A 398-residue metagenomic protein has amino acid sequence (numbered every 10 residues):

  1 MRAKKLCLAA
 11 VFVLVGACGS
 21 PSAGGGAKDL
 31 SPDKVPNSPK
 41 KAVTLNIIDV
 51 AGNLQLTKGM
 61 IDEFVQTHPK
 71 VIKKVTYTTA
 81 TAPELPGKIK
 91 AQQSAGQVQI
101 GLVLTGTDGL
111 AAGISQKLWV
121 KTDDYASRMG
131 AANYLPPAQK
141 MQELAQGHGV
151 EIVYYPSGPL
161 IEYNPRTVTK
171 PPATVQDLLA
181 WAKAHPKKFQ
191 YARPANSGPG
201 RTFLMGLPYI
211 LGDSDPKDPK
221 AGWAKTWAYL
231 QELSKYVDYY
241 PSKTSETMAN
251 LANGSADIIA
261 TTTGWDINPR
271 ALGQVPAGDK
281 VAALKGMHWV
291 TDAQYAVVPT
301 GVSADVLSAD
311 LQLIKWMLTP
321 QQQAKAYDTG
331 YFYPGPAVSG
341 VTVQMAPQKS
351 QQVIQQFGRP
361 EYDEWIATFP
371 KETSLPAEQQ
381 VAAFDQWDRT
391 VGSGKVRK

Functional and structural regions predicted by a protein language model:
M1-T44, V396-K398: Short, low-complexity disordered leader/linker segments with a strong preference for bacterial N-terminal type II
D29-A111: Early extracytoplasmic/lumenal segment of secretory-pathway proteins
V50-G59, A82-P83, Q99, T105-E246 (+1 more regions): Extracytoplasmic ligand-binding site segments that recognize negatively charged/polar headgroups
L56, K187-A192, N196, W316-V341: Periplasmic-binding protein-like
L110-A112, I258-G278: A ligand-binding cleft/hinge motif common to bilobed small-molecule-binding domains
L160-T167, P208-I210, D292-V306, K325-T329: A bilobed periplasmic-binding-protein/Venus flytrap-type ligand-binding module shared by bacterial periplasmic
W227-L233, P241, P276-T300: Periplasmic-binding protein-like
A326-K398: C-terminal capping/gating helix-and-loop segments adjacent to ligand/active sites or protein-protein/ligand interfaces
